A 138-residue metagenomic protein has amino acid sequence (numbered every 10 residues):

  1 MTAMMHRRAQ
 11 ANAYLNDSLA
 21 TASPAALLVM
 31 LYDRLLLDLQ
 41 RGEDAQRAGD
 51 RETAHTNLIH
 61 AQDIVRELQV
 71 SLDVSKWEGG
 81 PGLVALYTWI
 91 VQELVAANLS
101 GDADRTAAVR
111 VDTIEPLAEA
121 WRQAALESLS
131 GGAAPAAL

Functional and structural regions predicted by a protein language model:
T2-M30, A48-L138: C-terminal-biased regions
